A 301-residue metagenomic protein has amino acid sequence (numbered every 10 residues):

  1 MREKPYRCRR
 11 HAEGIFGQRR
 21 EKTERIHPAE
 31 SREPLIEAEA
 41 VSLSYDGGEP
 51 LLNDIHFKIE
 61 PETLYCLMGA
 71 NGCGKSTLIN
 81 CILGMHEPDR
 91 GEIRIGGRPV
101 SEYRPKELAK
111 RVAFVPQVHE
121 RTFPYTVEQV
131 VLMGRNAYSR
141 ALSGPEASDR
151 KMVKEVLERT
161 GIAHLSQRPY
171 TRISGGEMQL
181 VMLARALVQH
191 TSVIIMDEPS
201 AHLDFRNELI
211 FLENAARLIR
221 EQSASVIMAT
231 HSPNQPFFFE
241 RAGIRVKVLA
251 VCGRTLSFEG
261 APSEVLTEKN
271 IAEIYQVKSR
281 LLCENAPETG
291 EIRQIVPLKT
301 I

Functional and structural regions predicted by a protein language model:
M1-R10, F239-P262: H-loop (His-switch) and adjacent beta-strand-loop-beta switch element of ABC-type ATPase nucleotide-binding domains
C8-R32, P262-I301: ABC ATPase nucleotide-binding domains
M68-A70: The feature captures the beta-strand-to-loop junction immediately N-terminal to the Walker
L83: Helix-to-loop junction immediately C-terminal to a conserved catalytic motif
G91-P99, L108: Conserved ABC transporter NBD signature motif
G144, P169-I173, E177: Conserved ABC ATPase signature
V188-S192: A short, proline-enriched helix->beta-strand linker immediately N-terminal to the Walker B motif in ABC-type P-loop
I194-E198: Catalytic Walker B motif of ABC-type/P-loop ATPase nucleotide-binding domains
